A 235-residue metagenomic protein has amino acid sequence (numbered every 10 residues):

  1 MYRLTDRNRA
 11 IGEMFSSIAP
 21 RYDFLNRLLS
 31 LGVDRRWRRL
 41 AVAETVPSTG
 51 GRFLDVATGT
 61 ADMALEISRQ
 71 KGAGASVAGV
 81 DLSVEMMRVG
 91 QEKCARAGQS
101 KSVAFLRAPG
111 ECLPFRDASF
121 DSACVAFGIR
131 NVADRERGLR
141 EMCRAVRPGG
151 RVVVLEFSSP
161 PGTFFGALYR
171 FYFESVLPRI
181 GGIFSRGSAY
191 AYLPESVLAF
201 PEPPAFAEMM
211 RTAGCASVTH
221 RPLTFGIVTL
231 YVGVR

Functional and structural regions predicted by a protein language model:
M1-R21, Y169-F173: N-terminal, positively charged/glycine-rich alpha-helical extensions of SAM-dependent methyltransferases
R9, L155-M209, A213, T219: C-terminal alpha-helical "lid/dimerization" subdomain adjacent to the S-adenosyl-L-methionine
R21, L31-G51, E66: Conserved alpha-helix/loop element of class I SAM-dependent methyltransferases that forms part of the SAM/SAH-binding
Y22, A123-C124: Hydrophobic beta-strand segment of the Class I
R52-C112: Class I SAM-dependent methyltransferase SAM/SAH-binding core
E111-S122: A short acidic, Gly/Pro-enriched loop at the edge of an enzyme's catalytic core that lines a small-molecule cofactor
E136-R151: A short glycine-rich, Lys/Arg-flanked "PGG" loop and its adjoining helix->strand segment in the class I
A213-R235: Core SAM-dependent methyltransferase catalytic element
